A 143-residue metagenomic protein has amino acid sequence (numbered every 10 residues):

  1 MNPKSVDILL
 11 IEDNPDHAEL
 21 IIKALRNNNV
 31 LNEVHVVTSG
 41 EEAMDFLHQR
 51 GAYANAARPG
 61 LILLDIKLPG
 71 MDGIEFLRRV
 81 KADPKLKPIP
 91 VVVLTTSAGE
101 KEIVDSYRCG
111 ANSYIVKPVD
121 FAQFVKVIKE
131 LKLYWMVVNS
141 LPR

Functional and structural regions predicted by a protein language model:
K4-S5, V30-L31, A57-L61, K85-P90: His-Asp phosphorelay/catalytic-motif detector in bacterial-type signaling
S5-D16, I21-R26: Conserved acidic segment of CheY-like receiver
I22, V36-L61, V125: Acidic, metal-coordinating helix/loop segments flanking the phosphotransfer/catalytic sites of two-component signaling
V36, L68-M71: Residue-level signal for the "D+5" position in two-component response regulator receiver
L64-D65, T95: Active-site residues of response regulator receiver
N112: Short, glycine/charged-rich "phosphate-handling" switch motifs in NTP-dependent and phosphotransfer domains
V119-K132, M136-S140: C-terminal output helix
